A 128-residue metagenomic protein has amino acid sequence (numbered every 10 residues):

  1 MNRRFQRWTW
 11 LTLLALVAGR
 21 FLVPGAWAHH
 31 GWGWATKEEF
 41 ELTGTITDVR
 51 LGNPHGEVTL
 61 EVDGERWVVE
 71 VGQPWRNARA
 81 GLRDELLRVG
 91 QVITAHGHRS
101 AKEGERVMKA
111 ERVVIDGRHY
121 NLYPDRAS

Functional and structural regions predicted by a protein language model:
N2-T12, G19: Bacterial N-terminal signal peptides that target proteins for export
V17-G25: C-terminal segment of classical bacterial N-terminal signal peptides
G25-F40: Short boundary/loop segments of OB/S1/cold-shock single-stranded nucleic-acid-binding domains
G44-I46, V92: Conserved hydrophobic positions within beta-strands
G52-E61: Short aromatic-glycine-enriched beta-strand elements
E65-P74: A short macromolecule-binding patch
R79-A95: Short nucleic-acid-contacting surface segments enriched for D/E, G, S/T with interspersed K/R
S100-P124: OB-fold/S1-family single-stranded nucleic acid-binding modules
